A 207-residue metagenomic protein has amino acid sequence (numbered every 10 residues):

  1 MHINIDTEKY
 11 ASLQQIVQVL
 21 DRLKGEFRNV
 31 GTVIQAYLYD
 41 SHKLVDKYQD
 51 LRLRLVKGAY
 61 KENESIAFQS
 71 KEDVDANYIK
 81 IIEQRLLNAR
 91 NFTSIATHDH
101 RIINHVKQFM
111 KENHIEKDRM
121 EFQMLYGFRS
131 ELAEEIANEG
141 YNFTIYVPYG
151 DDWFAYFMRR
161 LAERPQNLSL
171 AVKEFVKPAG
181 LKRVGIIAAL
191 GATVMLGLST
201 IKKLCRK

Functional and structural regions predicted by a protein language model:
M1-R206: Positively charged, amphipathic and often flexible ligand-engagement surfaces
